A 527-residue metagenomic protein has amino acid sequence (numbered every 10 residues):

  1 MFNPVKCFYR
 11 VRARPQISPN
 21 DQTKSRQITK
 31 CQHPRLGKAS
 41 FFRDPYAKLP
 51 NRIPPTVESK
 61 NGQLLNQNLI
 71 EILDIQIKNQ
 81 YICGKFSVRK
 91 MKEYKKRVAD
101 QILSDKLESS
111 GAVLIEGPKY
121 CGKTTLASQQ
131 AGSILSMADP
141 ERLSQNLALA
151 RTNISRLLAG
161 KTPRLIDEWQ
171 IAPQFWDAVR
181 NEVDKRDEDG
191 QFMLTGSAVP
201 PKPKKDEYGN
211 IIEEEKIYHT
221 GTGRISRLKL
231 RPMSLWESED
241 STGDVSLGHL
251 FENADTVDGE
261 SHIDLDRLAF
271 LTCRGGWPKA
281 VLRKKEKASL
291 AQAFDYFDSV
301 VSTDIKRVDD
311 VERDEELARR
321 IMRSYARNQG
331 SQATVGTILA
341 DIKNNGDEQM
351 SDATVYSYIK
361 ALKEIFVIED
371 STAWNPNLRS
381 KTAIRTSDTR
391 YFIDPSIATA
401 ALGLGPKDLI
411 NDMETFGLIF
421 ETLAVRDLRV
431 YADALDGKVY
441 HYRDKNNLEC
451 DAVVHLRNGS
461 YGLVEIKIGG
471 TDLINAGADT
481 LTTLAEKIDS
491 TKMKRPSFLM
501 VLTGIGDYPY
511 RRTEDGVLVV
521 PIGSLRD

Functional and structural regions predicted by a protein language model:
R52, G504-D527: Domain-level recognition of nuclease-like catalytic cores that cleave nucleotide substrates
E71-S104: N-terminal pre-Walker A segment at the start of P-loop NTPase domains
K123: Conserved lysine of the Walker
L126: Hydrophobic positions on the alpha1 helix immediately C-terminal to the Walker A/P-loop
L135-G160: Short glycine-rich substrate-engagement loop in P-loop NTPases that contacts/grips substrate
D177-P200: Conserved catalytic/switch belt of AAA+ P-loop NTPases
K202-S331: Interdomain motor-coupling "hinge/lid" segment immediately C-terminal to the ATP-binding subdomain of NTP-driven enzymes
K285-S460: Accessory nucleic acid-recognition modules appended to NTPase machines
